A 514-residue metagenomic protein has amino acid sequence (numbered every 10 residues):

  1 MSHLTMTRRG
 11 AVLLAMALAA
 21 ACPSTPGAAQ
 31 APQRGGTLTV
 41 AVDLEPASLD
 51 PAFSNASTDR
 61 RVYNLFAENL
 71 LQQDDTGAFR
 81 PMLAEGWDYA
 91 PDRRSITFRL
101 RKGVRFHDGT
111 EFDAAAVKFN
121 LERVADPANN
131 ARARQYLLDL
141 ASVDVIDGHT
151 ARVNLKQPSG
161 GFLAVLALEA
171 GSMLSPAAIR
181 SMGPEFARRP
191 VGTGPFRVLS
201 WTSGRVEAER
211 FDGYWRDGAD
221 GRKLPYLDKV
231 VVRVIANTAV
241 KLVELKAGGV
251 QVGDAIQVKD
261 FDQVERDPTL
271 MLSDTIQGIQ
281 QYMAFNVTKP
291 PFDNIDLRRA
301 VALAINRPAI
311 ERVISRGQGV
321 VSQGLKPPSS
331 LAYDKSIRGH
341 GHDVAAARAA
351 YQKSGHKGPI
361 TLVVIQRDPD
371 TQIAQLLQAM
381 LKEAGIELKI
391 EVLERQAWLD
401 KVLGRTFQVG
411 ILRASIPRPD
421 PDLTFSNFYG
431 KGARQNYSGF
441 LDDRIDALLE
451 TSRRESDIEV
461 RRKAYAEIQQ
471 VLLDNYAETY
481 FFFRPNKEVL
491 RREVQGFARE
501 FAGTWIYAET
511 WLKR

Functional and structural regions predicted by a protein language model:
A31, E387-W398, L403, S426-R492 (+1 more regions): Extracytoplasmic/peripheral linker and loop segments enriched in polar/acidic and small residues with frequent Thr/Pro
A41-P91, F119-E122, V191: N-terminal lobe/hinge region of extracytoplasmic solute-binding protein
A78, A167-P225, K229, V344-A345 (+1 more regions): Gly/Pro-rich hinge or "lid" segments in bacterial periplasmic/extracellular proteins
R99, R134-A178, P195-S200: Surface-exposed binding/hinge segments that line and control ligand-binding clefts or catalytic entry sites
S203, L331, Q352-P417, G432 (+1 more regions): Ligand/substrate-recognition segments at binding pockets and active sites
R210-G213, D293-A379, E383, L441 (+2 more regions): Append "and occasionally in soluble cytosolic enzymes with long acidic Gly/Pro-rich linkers
Y214-Q263, Q378-A379, E387-K389: Ligand-site clamp/hinge motif
E488-R514: Long beta-strand-rich cores associated with HINT superfamily self-processing modules
